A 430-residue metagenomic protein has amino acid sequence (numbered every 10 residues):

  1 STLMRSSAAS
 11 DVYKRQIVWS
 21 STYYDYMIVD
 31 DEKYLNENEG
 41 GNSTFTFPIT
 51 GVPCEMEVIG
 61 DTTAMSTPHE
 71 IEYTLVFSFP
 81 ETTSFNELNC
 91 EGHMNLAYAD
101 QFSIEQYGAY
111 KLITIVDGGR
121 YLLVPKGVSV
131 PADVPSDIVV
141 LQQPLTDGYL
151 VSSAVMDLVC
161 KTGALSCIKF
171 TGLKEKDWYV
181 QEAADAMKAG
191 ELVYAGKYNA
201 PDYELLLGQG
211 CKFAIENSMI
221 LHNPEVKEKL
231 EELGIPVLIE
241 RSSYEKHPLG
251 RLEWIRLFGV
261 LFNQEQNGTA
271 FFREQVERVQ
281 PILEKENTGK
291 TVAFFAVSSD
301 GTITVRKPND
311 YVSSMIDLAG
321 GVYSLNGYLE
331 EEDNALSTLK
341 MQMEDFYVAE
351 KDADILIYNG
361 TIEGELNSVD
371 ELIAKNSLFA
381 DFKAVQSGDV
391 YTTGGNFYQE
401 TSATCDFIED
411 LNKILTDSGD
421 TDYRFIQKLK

Functional and structural regions predicted by a protein language model:
T2-R5, A9, Y13: Single conserved hydrophobic/aromatic residue that forms the stacking wall/gate of nucleotide- or nucleobase-binding
Y23-L35: Short, surface-exposed beta-strand/strand-loop-strand elements in extracellular ectodomains
G40-E81: Helix-rich interaction surfaces within compact, conserved domain-sized segments that mediate assembly or partner
T82-M156, N267-F294, T416-K430: Bacterial Sec-exported substrate-binding components of ABC uptake systems
T83-F85, S153, E245-E274, Q280 (+1 more regions): Structured C-terminal subdomain patch of bacterial secreted/periplasmic proteins
Y110-I115, Y121-L207, F213-I220: A short, structured surface patch at a secondary-structure boundary
T146, S153-V159, A164, T171-E182 (+3 more regions): Extracytoplasmic ligand-binding site segments that recognize negatively charged/polar headgroups
R278, E284-N367: Flexible, glycine-rich surface segments
